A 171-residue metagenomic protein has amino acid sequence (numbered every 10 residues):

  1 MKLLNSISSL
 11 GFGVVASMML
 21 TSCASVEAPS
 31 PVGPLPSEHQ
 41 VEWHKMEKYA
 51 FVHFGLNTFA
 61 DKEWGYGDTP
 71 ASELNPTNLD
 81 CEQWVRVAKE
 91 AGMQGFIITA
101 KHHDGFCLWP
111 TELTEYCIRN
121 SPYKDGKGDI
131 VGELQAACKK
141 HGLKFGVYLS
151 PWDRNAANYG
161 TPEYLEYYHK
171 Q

Functional and structural regions predicted by a protein language model:
M1-G11: Bacterial N-terminal signal peptides that target proteins for export
T21-S22: C-terminal motif of bacterial Sec signal peptides marking the signal peptidase cleavage site
S25-Q171: Mature catalytic domains of secreted/periplasmic carbohydrate-active enzymes
